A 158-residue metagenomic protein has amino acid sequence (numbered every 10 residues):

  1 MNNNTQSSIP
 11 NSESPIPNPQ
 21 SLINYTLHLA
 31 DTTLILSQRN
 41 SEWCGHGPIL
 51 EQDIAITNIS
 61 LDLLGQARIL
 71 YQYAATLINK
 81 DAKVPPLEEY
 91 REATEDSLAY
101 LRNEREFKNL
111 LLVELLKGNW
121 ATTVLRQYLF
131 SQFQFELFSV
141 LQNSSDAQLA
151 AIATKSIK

Functional and structural regions predicted by a protein language model:
M1-I23, A82: Short, basic, low-complexity termini and linkers enriched in Ser/Thr/Gly/Pro that act as targeting/leader peptides
N18-N24, A99-Q127, S144: Acidic/His metal-coordination segments adjacent to aromatic residues that form catalytic metal sites in metalloenzymes
L29-T32, I59, T123, Q127 (+1 more regions): Amphipathic alpha-helix face/heptad-repeat signature
T32-R39, Q66, L70, F130-L137: Amphipathic, well-ordered alpha-helical segments in soluble domains
L36-N58, Q134-L149: Helix-loop segments that flank and shape redox-cofactor active sites
S60-L101: Conserved alpha-helical segments that form or flank metal/cofactor-binding pockets of metalloenzymes
Q148-K158: A contiguous pocket-lining binding segment that forms or flanks enzyme active sites
